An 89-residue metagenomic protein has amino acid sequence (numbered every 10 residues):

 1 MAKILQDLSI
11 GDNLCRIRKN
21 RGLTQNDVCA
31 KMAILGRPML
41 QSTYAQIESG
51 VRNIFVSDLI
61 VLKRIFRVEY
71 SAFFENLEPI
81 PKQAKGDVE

Functional and structural regions predicted by a protein language model:
M1-R21: A short, Lys/Arg-rich alpha-helix, primarily the initiator
A2-I4, D27, R64, S71-E89: Short, charged recognition helix plus adjacent turn of helix-turn-helix-like nucleic-acid-binding domains
S9-D12, G22-L23, M39, I54-S57: Residue-level signal for the short linker/turn that defines the boundary of a DNA-recognition helix
N13, T43-Q46, D58, A72: Residue-level recognition of specific faces of alpha-helices
K19, A33-I34, S49, I60 (+1 more regions): Residue-level detection of the helix-turn-helix DNA-binding "recognition helix"
G22-Q46: Short alpha-helical DNA-recognition segment
V51, F55-A72: DNA major-groove recognition helix of helix-turn-helix/homeodomain DNA-binding modules
